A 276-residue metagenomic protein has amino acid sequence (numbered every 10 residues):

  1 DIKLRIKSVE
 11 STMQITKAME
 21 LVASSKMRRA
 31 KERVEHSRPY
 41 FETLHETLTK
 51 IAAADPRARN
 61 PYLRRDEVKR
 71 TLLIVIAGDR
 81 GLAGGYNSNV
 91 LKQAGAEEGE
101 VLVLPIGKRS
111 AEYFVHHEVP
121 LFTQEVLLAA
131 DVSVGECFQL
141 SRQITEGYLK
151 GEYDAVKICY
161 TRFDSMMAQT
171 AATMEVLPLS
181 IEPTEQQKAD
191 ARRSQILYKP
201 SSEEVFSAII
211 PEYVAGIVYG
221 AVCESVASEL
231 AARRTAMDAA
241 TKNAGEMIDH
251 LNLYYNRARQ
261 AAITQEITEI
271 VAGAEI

Functional and structural regions predicted by a protein language model:
D1-I276: C-terminal beta-strand-loop-alpha-helix "lid" module of Rossmann-like NAD(P)-dependent dehydrogenases
